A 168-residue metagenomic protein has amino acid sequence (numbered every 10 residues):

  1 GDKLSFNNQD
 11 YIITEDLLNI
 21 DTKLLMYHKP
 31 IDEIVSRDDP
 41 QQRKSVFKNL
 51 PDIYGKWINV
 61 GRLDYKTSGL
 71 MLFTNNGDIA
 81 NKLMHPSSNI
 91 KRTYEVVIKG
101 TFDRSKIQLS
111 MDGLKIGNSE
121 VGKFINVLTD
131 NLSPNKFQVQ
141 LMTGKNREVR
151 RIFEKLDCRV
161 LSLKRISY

Functional and structural regions predicted by a protein language model:
G1-Y168: Basic, flexible Lys/Arg- and Gly-enriched helix-loop patches that mediate nucleic-acid binding at interfaces with rRNA
